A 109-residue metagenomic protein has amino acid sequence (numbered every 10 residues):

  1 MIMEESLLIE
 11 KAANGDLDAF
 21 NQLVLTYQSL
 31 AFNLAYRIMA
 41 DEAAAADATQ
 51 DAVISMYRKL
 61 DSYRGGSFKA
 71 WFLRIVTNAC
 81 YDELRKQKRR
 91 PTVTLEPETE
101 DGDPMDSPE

Functional and structural regions predicted by a protein language model:
M1-L7: Extreme N-terminal regulatory/targeting segments of RNA polymerase sigma factors
I2, R90-E109: Internal acidic/polar
I9-F32: A short, charge-rich alpha-helical start-of-domain segment used by transcription regulators
A12, A31, A35, A45-M56 (+1 more regions): Short, small-hydrophobic-rich alpha-helical interface motif
A13-N14, A40, D51-F68: Sigma70-family region 2
V24-E42, K59: Amphipathic, Lys/Arg- and hydrophobic-enriched alpha-helical face
S62, R74-L95: Arg/Lys-rich amphipathic alpha helix in sigma70-family domain 2
